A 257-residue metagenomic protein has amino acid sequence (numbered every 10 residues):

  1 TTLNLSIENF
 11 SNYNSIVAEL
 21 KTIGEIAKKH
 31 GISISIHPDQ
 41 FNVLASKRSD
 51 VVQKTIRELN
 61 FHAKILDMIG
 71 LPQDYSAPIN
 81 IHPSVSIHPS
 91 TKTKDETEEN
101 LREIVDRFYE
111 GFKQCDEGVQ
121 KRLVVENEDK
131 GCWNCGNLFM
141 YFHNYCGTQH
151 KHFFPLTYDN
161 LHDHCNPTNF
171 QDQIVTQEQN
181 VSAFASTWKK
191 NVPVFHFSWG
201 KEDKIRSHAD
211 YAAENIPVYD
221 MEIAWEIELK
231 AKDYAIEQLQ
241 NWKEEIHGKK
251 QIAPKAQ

Functional and structural regions predicted by a protein language model:
T1-N12: Glycine-rich, proline-tolerant flexible connector loops at the mouths of alpha/beta enzymes
T2, S86, K92-N100, K130-C132 (+3 more regions): Short acidic, S/G/P-rich loop/turn micro-motifs used as interaction or catalytic elements
T2-L3, F41-A45, D163: Conserved radical SAM core fold
S6, K47-S49, N169: Short secondary-structure transition/capping segments
N12-K151, P155: Active-site acidic/histidine proton-transfer and metal-coordination neighborhood in alpha/beta enzyme cores
D39, E128, L161, E228-K230: Anionic group-transfer/hydrolysis microenvironments
F154, H164-Q257: Histidine-acidic metal/acid-base catalytic patches
